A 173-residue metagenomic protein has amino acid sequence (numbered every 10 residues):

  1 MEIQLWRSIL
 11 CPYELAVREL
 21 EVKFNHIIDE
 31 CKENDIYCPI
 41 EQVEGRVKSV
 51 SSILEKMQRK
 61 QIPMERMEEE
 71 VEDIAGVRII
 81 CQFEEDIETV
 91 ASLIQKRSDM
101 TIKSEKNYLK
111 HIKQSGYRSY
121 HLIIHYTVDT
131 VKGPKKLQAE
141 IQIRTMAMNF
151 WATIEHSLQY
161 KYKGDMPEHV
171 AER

Functional and structural regions predicted by a protein language model:
M1-E72: Charge-rich, low-complexity segments
E68, C81-R173: Long beta-strand-rich cores associated with HINT superfamily self-processing modules
D73-V77: Short amphipathic alpha-helical segments
